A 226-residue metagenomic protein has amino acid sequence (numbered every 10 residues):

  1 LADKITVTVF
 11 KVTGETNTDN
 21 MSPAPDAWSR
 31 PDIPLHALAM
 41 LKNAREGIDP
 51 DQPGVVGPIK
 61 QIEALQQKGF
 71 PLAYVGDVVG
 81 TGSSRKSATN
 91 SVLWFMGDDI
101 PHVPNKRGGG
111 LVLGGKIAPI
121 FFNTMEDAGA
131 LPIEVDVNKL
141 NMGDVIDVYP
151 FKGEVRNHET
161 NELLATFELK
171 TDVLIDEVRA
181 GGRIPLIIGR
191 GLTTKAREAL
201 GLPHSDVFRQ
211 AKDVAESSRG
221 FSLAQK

Functional and structural regions predicted by a protein language model:
L1-K226: Fe-S-dependent hydro-lyases/dehydratases of central metabolism
